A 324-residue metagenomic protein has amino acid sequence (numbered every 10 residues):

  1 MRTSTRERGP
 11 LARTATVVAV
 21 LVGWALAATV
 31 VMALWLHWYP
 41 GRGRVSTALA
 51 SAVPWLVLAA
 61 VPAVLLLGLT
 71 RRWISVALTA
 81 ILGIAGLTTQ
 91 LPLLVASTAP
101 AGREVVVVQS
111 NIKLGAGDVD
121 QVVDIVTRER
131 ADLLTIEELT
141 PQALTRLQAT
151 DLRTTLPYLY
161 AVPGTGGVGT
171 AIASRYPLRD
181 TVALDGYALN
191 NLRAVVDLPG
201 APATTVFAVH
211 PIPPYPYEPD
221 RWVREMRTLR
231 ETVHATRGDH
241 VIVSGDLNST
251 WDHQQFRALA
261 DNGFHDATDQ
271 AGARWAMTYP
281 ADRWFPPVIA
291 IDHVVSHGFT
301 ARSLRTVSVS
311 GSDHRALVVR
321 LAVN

Functional and structural regions predicted by a protein language model:
R2-T150: N-terminal, active-site-proximal structural segment of metallo-dependent hydrolase catalytic domains
A116-V123, T127, I136-N324: Soluble catalytic domains of enzymes that build or remodel membrane lipids, polysaccharides, and related
